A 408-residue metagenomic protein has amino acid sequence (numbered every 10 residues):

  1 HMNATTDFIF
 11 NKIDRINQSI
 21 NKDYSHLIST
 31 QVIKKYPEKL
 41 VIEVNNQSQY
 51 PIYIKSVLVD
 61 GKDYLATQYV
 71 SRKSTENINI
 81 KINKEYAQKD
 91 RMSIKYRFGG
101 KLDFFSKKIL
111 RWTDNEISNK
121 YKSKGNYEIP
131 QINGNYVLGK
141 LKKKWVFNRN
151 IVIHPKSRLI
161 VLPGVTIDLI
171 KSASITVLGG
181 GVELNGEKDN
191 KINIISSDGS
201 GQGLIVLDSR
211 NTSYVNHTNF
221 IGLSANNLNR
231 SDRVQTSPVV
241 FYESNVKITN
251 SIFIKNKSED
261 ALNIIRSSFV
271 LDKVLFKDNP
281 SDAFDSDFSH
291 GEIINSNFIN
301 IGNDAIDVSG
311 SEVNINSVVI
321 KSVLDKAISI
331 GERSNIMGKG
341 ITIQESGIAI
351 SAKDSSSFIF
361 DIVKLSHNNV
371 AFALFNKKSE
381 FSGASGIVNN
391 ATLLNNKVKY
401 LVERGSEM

Functional and structural regions predicted by a protein language model:
H1-V32: Middle-to-C-terminal accessory/interaction subdomains
L27-K35, Y127-I132: Disulfide-bonded cysteine-rich modules in secreted/extracellular proteins, activating on the conserved Cys frameworks
K34-P51: Asparagine-centered strand-capping/turn motif at beta-strand->loop junctions
Y50-L58, K171: Short, hydrophobic/aromatic beta-strand segments
K62-T67: Surface-exposed loop/edge segments in extracytoplasmic proteins
Q68-I82, M92-I94, D103-P163, I167-M408: Extracellular beta-rich repeat passengers
A87-R91: Extracellular Ig-like/FN3 beta-sandwich strand-entry sites
Y96-F98: Short, exposed beta-strand-loop hairpins at the edges of beta-sheets in extracellular/periplasmic proteins
